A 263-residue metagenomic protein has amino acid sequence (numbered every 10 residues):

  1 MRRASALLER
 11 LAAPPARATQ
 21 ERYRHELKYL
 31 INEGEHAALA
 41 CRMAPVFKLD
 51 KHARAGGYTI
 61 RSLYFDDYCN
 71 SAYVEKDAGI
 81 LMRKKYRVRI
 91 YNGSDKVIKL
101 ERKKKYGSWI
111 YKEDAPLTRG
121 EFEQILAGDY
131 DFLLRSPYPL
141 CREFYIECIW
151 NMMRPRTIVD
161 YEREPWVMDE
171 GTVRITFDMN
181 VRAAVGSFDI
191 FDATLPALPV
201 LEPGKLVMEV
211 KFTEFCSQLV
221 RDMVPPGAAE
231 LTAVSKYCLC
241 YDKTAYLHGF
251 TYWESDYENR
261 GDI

Functional and structural regions predicted by a protein language model:
M1-I263: Phosphate-end processing signature that detects enzymes handling 5′-triphosphorylated RNA and polyphosphate
